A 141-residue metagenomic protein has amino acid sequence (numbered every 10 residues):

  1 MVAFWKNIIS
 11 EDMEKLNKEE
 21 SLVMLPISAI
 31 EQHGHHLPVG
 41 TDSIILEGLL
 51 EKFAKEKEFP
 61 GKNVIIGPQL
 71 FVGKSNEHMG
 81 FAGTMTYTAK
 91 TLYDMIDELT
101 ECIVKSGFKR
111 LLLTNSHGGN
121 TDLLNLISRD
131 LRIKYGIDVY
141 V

Functional and structural regions predicted by a protein language model:
M1-G34: Active-site and ligand/interface coordination hotspots across diverse enzymes and nucleic-acid-associated assemblies
F4-K6, Q69-V141: Active-site histidine-anchored catalytic micro-motif
K18-I27, K62-K74: Short coil-to-beta-strand
E19, G48, D94-E98: A non-catalytic, amphipathic alpha-helix used as a structural packing/dimerization or gating element in enzyme scaffolds
A29-Q32, I44, F71-V72: Short active-site-proximal "capping" loops at secondary-structure junctions
H36-S43, M79-G80: Glycine-rich loop at the start of a catalytic domain that most often binds anionic cofactors/ligands
D42-K55: Short catalytic helix/loop segments, enriched in acidic residues and glycine and frequently bearing histidine
K57-P60: Signal peptide-proximal N-terminal region of secreted/periplasmic/extracellular or secretory-lumen proteins
